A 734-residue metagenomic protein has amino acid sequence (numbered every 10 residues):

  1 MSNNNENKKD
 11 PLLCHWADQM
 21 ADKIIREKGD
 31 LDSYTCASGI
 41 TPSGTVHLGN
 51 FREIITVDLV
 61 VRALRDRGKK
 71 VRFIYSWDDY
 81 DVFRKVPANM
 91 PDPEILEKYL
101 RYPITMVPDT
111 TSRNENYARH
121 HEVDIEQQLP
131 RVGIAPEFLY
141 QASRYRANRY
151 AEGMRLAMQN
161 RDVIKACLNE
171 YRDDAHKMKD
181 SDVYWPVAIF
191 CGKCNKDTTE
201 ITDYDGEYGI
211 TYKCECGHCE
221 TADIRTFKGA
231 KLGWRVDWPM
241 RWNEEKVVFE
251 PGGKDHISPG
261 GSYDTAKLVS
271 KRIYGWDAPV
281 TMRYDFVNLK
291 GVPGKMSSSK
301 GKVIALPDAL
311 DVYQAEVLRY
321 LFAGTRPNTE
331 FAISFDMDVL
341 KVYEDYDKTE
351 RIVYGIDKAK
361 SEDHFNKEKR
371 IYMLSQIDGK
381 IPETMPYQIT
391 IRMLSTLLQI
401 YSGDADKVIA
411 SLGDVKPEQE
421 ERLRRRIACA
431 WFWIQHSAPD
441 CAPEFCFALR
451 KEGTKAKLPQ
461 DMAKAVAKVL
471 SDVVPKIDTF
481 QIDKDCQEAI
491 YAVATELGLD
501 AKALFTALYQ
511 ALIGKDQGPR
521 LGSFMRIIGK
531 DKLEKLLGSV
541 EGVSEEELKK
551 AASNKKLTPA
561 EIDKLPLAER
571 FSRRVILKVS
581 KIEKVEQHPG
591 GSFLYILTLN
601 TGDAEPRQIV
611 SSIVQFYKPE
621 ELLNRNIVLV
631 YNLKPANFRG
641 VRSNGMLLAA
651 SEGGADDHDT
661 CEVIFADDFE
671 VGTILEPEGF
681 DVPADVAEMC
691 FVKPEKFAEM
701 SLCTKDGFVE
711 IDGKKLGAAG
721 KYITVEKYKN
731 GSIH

Functional and structural regions predicted by a protein language model:
S2-P91, P239-S262, L597, T601-L623 (+1 more regions): N-terminal catalytic cores of NTP/NDP-binding nucleotidyl/phosphoryl-transfer enzymes
E6, A37-V46, L139, E244-D255 (+5 more regions): Glycine- and acidic
I95-R119, Q128, V132: A glycine-rich helix N-cap at a beta->alpha junction
I134-K300, L306: Active-site cores that bind ATP or allylic diphosphates and position pyrophosphate for catalysis
S258, Y263, D285-P439, I513-L548: Catalytic adenosine-cofactor/nucleotide-binding cores of aminoacyl-tRNA synthetases and other
R424-F480: Aromatic-anchored, charged helix-turn/loop surface patch used as a conserved interaction hotspot
K457-Q510, R573-Y595: C-terminal accessory/binding modules appended to enzymatic or scaffolding proteins
E545, K549-H734: Phosphate-backbone binding interfaces of nucleic-acid-interacting proteins
